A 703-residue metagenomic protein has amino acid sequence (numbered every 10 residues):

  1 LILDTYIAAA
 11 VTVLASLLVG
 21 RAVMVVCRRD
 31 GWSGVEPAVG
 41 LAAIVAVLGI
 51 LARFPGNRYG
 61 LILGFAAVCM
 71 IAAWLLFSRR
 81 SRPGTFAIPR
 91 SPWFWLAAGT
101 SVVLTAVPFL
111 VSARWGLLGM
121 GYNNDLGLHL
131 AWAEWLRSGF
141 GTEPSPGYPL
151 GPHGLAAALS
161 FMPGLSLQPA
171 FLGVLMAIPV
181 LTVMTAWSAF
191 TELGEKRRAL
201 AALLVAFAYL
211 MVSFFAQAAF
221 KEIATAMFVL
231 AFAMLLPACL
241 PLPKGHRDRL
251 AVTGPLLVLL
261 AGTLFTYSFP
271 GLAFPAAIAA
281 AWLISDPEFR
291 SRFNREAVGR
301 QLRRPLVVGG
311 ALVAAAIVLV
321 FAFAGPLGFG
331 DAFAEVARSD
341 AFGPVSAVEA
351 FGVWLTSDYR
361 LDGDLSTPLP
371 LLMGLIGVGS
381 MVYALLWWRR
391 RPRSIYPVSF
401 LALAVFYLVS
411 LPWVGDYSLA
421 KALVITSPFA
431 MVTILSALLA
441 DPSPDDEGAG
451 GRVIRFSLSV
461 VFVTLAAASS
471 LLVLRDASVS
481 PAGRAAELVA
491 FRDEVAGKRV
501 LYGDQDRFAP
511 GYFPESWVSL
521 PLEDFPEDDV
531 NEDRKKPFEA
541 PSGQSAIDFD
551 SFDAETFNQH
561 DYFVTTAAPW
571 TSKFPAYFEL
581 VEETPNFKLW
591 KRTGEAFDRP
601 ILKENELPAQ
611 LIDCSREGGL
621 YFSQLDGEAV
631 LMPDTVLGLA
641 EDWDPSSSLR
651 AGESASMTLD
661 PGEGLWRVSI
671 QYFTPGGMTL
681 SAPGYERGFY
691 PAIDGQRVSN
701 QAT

Functional and structural regions predicted by a protein language model:
L1-S91, Q559: Membrane-embedded, hydrophobic transmembrane alpha-helices
R82-P92, F190-K196, P243-L250, E288-L306 (+2 more regions): Membrane-interface helix-loop-helix junctions at transmembrane boundaries of multi-pass membrane enzymes, predominantly
T100-L230: Active-site lumenal/periplasmic loops and adjacent helix-entry segments of GT-C-fold, multi-pass membrane
M176-P179, E222, A226-F228, L272-A277 (+2 more regions): Hydrophobic/aromatic-rich transmembrane helices and adjacent perimembrane loops
T253-L260, A280, R303-A315, V432 (+2 more regions): Signature aromatic-anchored transmembrane alpha helix within multi-pass, membrane-resident enzymes that catalyze glycan
T266-G271, F323, S436-A440, V453-G483 (+1 more regions): Transmembrane alpha-helical segments
A280-R292, G352-R360, L365-R393: Hydrophobic, aromatic-rich transmembrane alpha-helices and their immediate juxtamembrane boundary segments
A477-A485, F491-A540, Y562-A567, W590 (+1 more regions): Short periplasmic/luminal acceptor-recognition loop of GT-C membrane glycosyltransferases, typified by
